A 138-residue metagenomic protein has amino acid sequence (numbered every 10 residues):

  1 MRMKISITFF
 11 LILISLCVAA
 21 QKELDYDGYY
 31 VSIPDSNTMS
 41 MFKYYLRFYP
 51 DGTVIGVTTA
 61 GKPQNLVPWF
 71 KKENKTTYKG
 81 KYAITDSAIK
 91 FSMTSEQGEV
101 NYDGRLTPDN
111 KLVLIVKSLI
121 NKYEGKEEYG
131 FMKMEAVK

Functional and structural regions predicted by a protein language model:
M1-L24: Bacterial Sec-dependent N-terminal signal peptides
A19-K79, T85-K138: Lipid interaction determinants
